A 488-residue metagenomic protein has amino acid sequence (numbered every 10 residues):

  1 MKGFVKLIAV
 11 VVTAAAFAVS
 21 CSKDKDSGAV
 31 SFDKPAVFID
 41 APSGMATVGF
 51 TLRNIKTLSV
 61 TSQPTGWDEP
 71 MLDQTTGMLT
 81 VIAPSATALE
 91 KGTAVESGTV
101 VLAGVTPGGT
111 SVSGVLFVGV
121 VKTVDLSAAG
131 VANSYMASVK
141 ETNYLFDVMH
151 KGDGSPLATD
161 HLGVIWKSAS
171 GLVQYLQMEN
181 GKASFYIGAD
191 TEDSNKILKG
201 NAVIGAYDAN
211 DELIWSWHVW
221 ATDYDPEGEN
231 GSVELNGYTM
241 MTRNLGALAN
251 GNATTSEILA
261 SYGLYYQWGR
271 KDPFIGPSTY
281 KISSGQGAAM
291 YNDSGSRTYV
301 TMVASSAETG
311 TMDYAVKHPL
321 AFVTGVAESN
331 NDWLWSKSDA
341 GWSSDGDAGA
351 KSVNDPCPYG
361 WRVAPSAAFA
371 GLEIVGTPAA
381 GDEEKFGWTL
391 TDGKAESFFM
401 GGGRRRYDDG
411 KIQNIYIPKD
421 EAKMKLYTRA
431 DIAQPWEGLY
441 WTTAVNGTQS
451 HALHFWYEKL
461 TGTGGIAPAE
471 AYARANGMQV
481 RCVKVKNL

Functional and structural regions predicted by a protein language model:
G3-V5, V10-F38, G109-V121: Bacterial Sec-dependent N-terminal signal peptides
I39-M45, V139-T142: Solvent-exposed, conformationally flexible loop/turn segments
G44-I55: Core beta-strand segments of extracellular beta-sandwich domains
N54-L79, H161-L176, K182: Short, solvent-exposed loop/linker segments at beta-strand-coil boundaries, enriched for Pro/Gly and Ser/Thr
M78-G98, N180-K199: Extracellular/luminal low-complexity segments enriched in Ser/Thr/Pro
E90-G108, L198-A209: A short beta-strand micro-motif common to beta-rich folds, especially ectodomain repeats
V121-K351, N446, R474-L488: Short, compositionally biased
V203, A247, V323-L488: C-terminal, surface-exposed recognition/capping segments
